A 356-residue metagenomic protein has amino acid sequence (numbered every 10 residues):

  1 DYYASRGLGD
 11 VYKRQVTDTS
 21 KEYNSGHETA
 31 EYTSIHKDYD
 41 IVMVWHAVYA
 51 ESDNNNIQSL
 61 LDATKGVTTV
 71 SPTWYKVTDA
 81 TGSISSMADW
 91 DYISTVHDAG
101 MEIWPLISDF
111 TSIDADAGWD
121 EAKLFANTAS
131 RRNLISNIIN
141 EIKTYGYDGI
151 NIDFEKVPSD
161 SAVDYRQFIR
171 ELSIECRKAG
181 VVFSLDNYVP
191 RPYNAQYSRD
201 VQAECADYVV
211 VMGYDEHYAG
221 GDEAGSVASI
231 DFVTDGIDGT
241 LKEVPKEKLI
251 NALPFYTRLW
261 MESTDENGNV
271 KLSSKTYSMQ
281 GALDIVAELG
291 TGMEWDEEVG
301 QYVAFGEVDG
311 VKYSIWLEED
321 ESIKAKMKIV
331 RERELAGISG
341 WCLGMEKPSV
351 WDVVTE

Functional and structural regions predicted by a protein language model:
D1-Q15: Single conserved hydrophobic/aromatic residue that forms the stacking wall/gate of nucleotide- or nucleobase-binding
V16-N137: Glycan-recognition patch characteristic of GH18 chitinases/ENGases and related GlcNAc/peptidoglycan-binding proteins
D18-E28, S112-D120, F255-K328: Glycan-binding loop/region signatures in secreted carbohydrate-active enzymes
Y49-T64, T128-K143, R191-R199, E318-R331: Short, acidic/polar
T64-T69, L124-I150, Y197-H217: Structural recognition of alpha->loop->beta junctions
V70, I152, V209, N251 (+2 more regions): Conserved, mostly hydrophobic/aromatic
A80-I84, S136, A162-V286: Substrate-binding surface in catalytic domains of secreted glycosidases
K326-E356: Acidic/aromatic/glycine-rich contiguous surface patches that form carbohydrate-binding/processing clefts and analogous
